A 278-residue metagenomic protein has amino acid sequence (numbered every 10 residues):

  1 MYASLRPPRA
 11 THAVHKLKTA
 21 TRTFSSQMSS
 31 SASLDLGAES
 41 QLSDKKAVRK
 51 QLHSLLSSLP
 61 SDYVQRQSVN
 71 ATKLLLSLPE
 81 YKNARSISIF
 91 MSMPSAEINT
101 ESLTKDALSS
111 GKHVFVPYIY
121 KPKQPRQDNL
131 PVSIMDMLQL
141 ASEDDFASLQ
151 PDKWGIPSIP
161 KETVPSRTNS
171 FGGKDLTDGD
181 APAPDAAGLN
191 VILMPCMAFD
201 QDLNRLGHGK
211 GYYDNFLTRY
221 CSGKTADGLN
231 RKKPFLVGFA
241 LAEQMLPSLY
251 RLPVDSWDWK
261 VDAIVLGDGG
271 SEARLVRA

Functional and structural regions predicted by a protein language model:
M1-A3, R277-A278: A positional/structural detector of protein chain ends, strongest at the extreme C-terminus and weakly at the extreme
Y2-P184: N-terminal active-site beta-alpha-beta segment that forms phosphate/nucleotide-binding and substrate-recognition loops
A32, Q127-A278: Conserved phosphate- and dinucleotide-binding cores of soluble alpha/beta proteins, encompassing both enzyme active
